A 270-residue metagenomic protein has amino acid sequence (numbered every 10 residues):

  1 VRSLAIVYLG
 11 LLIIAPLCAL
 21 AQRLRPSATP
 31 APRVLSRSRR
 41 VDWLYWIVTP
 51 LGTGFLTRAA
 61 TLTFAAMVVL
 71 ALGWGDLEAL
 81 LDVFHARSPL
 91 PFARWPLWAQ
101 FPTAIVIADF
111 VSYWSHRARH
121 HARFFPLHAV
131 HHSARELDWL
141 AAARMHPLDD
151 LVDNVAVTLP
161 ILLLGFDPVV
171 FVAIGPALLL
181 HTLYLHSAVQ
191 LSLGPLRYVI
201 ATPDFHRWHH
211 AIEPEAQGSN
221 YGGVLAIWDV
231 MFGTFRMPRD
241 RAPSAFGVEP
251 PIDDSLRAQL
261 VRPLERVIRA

Functional and structural regions predicted by a protein language model:
V1, A5, M67, A71 (+3 more regions): Short helical patches
V1-C18, Q22, P32-A60: Alpha-helical transmembrane segments in multi-pass membrane proteins
L4, P32-S38, P89-R94, V130-H131 (+1 more regions): Helix-boundary and loop/linker segments of multi-pass membrane transporters
L12-A28, W114-R123: Membrane-water interface of transmembrane alpha-helices
P16-L44, A65-S88: Membrane-helix interface linkers and caps
D42-W46, G223, I227-V230, Q259 (+1 more regions): Low-complexity, intrinsically disordered, cysteine-poor segments enriched in small/polar and charged residues
I47-T63, G73-S244: Membrane-embedded catalytic scaffold of the fatty acid hydroxylase/desaturase
P243-A270: A membrane-cytosol interface segment of integral membrane proteins
